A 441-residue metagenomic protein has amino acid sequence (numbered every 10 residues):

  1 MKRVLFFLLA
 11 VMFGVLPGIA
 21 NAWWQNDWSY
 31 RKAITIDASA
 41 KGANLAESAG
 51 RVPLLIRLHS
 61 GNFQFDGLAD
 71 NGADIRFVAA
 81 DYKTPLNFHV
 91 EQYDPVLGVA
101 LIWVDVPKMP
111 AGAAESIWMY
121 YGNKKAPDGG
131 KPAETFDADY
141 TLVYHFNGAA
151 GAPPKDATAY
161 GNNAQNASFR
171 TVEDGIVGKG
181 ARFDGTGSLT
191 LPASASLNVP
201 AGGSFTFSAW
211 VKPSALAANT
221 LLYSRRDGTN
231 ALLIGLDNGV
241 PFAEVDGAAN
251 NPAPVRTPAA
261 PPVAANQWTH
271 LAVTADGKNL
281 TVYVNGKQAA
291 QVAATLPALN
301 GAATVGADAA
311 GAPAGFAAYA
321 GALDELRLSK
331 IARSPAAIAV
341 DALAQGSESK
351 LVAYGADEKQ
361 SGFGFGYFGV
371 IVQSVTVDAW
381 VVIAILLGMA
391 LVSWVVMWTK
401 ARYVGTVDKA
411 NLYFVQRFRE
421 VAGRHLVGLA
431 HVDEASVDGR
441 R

Functional and structural regions predicted by a protein language model:
M1-V4, D378: Positively charged n-region of N-terminal signal peptides that target proteins for export
F7-V15: Bacterial N-terminal signal peptides
P17-I19: N-terminal signal peptide c-region/cleavage motif recognized by signal peptidases
N21-G148, A159: Alpha-mannosidase-like glycoside hydrolase catalytic domains involved in N-glycan trimming, generalizing to other
Q25-S29, P132-A336, S347-V372: Extracellular glycan-associated modules
G366-Q416: Hydrophobic membrane-targeting segments
K409-R441: Predominantly long cytosolic amphipathic alpha-helical stalk/bundle segments
